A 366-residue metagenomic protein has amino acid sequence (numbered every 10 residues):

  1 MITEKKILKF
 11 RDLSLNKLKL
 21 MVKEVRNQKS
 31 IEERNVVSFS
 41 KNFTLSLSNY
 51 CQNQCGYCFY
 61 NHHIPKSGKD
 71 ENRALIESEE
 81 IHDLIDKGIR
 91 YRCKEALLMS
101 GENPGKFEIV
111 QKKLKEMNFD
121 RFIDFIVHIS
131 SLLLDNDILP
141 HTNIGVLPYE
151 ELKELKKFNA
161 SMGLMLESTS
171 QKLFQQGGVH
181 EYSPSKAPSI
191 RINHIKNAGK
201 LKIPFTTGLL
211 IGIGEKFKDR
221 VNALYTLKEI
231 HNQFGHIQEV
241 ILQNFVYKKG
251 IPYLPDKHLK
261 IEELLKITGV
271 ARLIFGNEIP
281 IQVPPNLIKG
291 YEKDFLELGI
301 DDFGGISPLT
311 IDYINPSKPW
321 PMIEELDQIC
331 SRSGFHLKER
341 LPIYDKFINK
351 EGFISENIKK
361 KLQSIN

Functional and structural regions predicted by a protein language model:
M1-N16, L20, H82, I89 (+3 more regions): Auxiliary Fe-S-binding modules of radical SAM enzymes
E4, L8, L13-N49: Short, well-ordered alpha-helical
V37-E80, N103: Canonical Radical SAM [4Fe-4S] cluster-binding loop centered on the CxxxCxxC motif and its immediate flanking residues
V37-L45, K94-L98, P140-T142, M162-L164 (+5 more regions): Hydrophobic faces of well-ordered beta-strands that scaffold small-molecule active sites in alpha/beta enzyme cores
K41-F43, K69, M99-N118, V246-P252 (+2 more regions): Glycine-rich, proline-tolerant flexible connector loops at the mouths of alpha/beta enzymes
F43-L45, E102-P104, I144-P148, S168-S170 (+5 more regions): Active-site-proximal loop/turn and secondary-structure-junction residues that shape catalytic pockets, frequently
G56, L97-G101, M117-V127, E167 (+2 more regions): Short, composition-biased local secondary-structure segments
I64-N232: Conserved Radical SAM active-site core
